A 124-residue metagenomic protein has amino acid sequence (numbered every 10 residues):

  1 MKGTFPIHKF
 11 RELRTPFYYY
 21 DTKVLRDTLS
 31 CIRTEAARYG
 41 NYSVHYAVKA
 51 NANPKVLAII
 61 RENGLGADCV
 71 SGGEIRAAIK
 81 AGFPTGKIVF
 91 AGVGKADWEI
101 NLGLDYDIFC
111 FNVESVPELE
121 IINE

Functional and structural regions predicted by a protein language model:
M1-F111, V116-E124: A charged N-terminal "starter" segment
